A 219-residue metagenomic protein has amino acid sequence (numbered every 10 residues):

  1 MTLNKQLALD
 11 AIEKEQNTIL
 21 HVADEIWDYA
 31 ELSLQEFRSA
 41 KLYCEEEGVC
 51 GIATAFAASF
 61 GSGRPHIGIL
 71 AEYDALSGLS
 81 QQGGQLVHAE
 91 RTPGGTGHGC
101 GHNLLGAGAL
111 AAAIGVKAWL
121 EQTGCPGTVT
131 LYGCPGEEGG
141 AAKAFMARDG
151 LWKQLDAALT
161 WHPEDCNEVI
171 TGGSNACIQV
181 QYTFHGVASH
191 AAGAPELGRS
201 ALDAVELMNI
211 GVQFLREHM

Functional and structural regions predicted by a protein language model:
N4-H98, N103, A107-G127: Acidic/His- and Gly-rich active-site-bordering loop/insert found across diverse amide/peptide-bond hydrolases
F56, L76-G78, G84-G97, N103-L104 (+1 more regions): Histidine/acidic-residue-rich, glycine-tolerant segments that coordinate divalent metal ions
